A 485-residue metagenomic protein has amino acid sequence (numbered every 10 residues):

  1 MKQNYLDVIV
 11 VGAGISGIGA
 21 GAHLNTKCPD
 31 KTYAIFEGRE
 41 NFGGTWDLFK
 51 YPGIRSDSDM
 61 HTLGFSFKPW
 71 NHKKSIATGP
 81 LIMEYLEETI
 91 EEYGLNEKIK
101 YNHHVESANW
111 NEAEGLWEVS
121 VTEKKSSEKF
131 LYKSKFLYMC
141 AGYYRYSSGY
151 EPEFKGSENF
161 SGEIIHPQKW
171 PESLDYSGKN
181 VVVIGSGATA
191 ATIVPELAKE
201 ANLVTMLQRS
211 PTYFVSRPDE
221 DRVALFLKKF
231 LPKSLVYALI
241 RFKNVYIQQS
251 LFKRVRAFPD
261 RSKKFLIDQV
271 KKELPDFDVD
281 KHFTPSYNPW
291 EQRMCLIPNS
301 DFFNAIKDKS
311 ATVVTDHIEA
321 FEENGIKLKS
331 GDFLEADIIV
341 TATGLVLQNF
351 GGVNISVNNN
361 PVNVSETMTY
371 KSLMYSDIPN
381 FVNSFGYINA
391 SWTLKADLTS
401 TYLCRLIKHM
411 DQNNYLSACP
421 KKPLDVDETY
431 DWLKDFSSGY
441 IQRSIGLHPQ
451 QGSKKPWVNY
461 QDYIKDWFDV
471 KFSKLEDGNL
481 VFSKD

Functional and structural regions predicted by a protein language model:
N4-Y5, I9-V11, I15, G19-A22 (+6 more regions): Rossmann-like dinucleotide-binding core of oxidoreductases
L6, S126-F136, S177, K329-I338: Core beta-strand elements of the Rossmann-like FAD/NAD(P) dinucleotide-binding domain in flavoenzyme oxidoreductases
L6-V10, I15-I99, Q208-R209, K272-D276: Beta1-alpha1 glycine-rich phosphate/pyrophosphate-binding loop at the start of Rossmann-like nucleotide-binding domains
F42, Y51, A342-M410: Glycine/threonine-rich phosphate-binding loop and adjacent beta-strand/alpha-helix elements that clamp
W70-E88, K100, I184, R254-S262 (+1 more regions): Short beta-strand to alpha-helix junction loop
K73-R145, A320: Feature captures the FAD/FMN-dependent oxidoreductase FAD-binding
K264, E273-L328, D332-E335: Alpha/beta-hydrolase fold catalytic core
D397, T401-D485: C-terminal active-site-capping segments
